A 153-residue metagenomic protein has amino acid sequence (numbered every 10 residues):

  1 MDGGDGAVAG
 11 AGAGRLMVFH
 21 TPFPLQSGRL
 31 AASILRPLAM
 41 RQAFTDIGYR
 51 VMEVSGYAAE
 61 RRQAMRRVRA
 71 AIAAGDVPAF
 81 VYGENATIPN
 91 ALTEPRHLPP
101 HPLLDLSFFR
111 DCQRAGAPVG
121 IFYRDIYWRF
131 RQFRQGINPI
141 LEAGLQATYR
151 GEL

Functional and structural regions predicted by a protein language model:
M1-A59, D76, G116: N-terminal subdomain of nucleotide-sugar transferases
F23-L25, A58-A59, A86-P89, D125-R129: Short, solvent-exposed loop/turn segments at secondary-structure junctions
L25-S33, I88-L103, Q132-I140: Short, flexible/disordered intra-domain loops and linkers
M40-G48, V68-I72, S107-Q113: Hydrophobic, Leu/Ile/Phe/Ala-enriched alpha-helical segments that form helix-helix packing faces
V54-V68, L98-P102: Acidic-and-aromatic substrate-binding clefts and catalytic sites of carbohydrate-active enzymes
I72-L104, D111, A115-F122: Short N-terminal targeting/anchoring amphipathic segment
L103-R114, P139-L153: Membrane-proximal helix-turn-helix segments that form the acceptor-binding/catalytic region of lipid-linked
Y123-Y149: Conserved nucleotide-sugar donor-binding subdomain of glycosyltransferases
